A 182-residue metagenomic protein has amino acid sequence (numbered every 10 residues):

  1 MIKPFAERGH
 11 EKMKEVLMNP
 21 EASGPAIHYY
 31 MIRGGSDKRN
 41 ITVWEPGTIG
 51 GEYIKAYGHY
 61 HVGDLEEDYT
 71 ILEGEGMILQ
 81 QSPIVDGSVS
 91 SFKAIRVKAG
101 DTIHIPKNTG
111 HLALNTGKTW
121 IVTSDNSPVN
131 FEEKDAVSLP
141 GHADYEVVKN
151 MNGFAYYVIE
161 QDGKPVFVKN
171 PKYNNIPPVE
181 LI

Functional and structural regions predicted by a protein language model:
M1-R96, L114-I182: Active-site region of the double-stranded beta-helix
D101-I103, K107-L112: Histidine-centered metal-chelating micro-motifs
